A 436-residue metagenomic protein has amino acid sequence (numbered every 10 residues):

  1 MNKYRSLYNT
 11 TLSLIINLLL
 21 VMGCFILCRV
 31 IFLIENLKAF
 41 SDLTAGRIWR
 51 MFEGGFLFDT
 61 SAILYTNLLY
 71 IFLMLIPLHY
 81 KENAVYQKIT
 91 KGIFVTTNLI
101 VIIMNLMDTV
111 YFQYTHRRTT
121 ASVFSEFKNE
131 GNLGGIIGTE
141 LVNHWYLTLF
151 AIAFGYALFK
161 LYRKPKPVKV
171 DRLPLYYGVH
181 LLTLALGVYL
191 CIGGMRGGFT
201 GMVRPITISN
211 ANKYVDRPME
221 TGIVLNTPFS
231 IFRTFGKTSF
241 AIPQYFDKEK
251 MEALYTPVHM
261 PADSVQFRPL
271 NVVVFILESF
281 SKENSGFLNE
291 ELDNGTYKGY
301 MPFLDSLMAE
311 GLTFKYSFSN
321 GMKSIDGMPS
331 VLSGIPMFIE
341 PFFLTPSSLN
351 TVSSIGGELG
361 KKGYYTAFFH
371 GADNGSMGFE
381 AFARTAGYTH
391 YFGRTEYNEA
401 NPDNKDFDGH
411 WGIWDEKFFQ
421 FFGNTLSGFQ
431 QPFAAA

Functional and structural regions predicted by a protein language model:
N2-L225: Transmembrane and membrane-interface helices of multi-pass, inner-membrane envelope-modifying transferases
G197-A436: Soluble catalytic regions of membrane-associated enzymes that act on cell-envelope and secretory-pathway components
